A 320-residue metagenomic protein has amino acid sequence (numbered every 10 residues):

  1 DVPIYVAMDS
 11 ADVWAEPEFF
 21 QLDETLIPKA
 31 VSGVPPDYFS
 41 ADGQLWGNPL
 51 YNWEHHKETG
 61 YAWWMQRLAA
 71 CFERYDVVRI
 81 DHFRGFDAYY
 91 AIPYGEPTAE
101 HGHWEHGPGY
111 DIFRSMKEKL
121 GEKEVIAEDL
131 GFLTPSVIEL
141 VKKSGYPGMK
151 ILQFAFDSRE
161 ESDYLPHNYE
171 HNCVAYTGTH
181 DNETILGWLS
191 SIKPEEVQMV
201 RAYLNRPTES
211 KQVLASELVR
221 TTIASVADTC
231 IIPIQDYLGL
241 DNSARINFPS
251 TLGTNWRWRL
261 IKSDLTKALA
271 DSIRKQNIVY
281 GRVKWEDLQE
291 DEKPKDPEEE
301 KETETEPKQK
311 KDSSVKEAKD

Functional and structural regions predicted by a protein language model:
D1: Ligand-binding beta-strand-loop-alpha-helix segment within the catalytic cores of soluble metabolic enzymes
V6, L252, P297-E300, K310: A generic alpha-helix propensity feature with a strong bias for hydrophobic helices
V6-I231, Q235-N242, F248-S263: Alpha-amylase-like alpha-glycosidases and glucanotransferases acting on alpha-linked glucans and related
E122-K123, A175, D296-E298, S314: Generic secretory/membrane-interface signal
L238-E292, K316: Histidine-centered catalytic/metal-binding microenvironments
E290-E302: Long, compositionally biased low-complexity repeat segments characteristic of intrinsically disordered regions
E300-D320: Long, low-complexity, intrinsically disordered segments
